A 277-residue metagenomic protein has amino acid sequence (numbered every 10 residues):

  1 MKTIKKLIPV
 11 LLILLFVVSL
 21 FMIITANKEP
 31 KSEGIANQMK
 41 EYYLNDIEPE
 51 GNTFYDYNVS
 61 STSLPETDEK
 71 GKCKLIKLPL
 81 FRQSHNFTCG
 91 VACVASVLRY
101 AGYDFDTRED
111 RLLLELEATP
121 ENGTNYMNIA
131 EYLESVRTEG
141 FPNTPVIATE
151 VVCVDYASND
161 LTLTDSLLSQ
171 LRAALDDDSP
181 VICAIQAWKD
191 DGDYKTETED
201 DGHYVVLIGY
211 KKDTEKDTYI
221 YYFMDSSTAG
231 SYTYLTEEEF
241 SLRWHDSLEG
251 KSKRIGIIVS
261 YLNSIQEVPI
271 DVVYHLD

Functional and structural regions predicted by a protein language model:
M1-F16: N-terminal Sec-pathway targeting helices
S19-V146, K195, Y261-D277: Active-site-adjacent structural segments surrounding the nucleophilic cysteine of cysteine proteases and isopeptidases
G34-I35, Y43, T198-E199, I208-D277: Noncatalytic regulatory segments and standalone regulatory/sensor domains
S84-T88, S96, F105, E117-N122 (+4 more regions): Solvent-exposed loop/turn segments at secondary-structure junctions within structured extracellular/periplasmic domains
T124-T164, L175-D176, V181: Mid-length scaffold segments of soluble, non-membrane domains
E134-T138, V154, I185-D191, G209-T214 (+1 more regions): Short regulatory "switch" loops immediately downstream of catalytic or recognition motifs within protein catalytic
I147, H203-V205, T233: Short beta-strand segments
L161-M224: Active-site-adjacent substructure of cysteine-protease-like catalytic cores
